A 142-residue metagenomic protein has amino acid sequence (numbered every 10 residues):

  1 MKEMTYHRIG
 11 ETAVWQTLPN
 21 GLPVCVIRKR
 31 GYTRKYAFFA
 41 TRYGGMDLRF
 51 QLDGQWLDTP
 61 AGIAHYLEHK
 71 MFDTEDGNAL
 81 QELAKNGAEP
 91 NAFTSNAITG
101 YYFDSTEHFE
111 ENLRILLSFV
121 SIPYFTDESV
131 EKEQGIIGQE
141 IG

Functional and structural regions predicted by a protein language model:
M1-A79: His/Glu-rich zincin catalytic helix
E75-G142: Acidic/histidine-enriched segments that form metal/cofactor-coordinating and catalytic pocket/exosite environments
